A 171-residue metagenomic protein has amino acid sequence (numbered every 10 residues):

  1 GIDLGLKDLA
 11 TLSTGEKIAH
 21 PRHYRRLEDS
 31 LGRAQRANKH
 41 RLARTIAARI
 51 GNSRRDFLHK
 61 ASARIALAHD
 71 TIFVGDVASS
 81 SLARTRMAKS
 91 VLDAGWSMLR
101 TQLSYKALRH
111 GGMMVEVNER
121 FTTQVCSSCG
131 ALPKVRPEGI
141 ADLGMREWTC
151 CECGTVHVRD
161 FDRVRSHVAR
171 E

Functional and structural regions predicted by a protein language model:
G1-E171: Positively charged, helix-rich recognition surfaces that bind polyanionic ligands
